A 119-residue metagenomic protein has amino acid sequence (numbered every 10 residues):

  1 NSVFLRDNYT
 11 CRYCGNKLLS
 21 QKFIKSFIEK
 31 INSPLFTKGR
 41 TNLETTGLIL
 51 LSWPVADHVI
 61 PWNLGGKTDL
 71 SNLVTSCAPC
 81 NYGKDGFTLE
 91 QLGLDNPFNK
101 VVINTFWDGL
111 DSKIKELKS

Functional and structural regions predicted by a protein language model:
N1-D7, G65-L70: Short, flexible, mixed-charge glycine/proline-rich loop motifs that serve as phosphate/nucleic-acid-contacting
N1-S2, N8, G15-Q21, I114-K118: A boundary/linker detector
Y9-T10, V55, S76: The −1 position to Zn-ligating cysteines in a subset of zinc-ribbon hairpins
Y13-C14, P79: Short, cysteine/histidine-rich loop/knuckle motifs that typically chelate Zn2+
L18-N72: Histidine-centered nuclease catalytic patch
L19, L73-D95: Short Cys/His-centered divalent metal-binding micro-motifs
E90-F98, V102-S119: Intrinsically disordered, low-complexity, charge-dense segments enriched in Lys/Arg and Glu/Asp interspersed
